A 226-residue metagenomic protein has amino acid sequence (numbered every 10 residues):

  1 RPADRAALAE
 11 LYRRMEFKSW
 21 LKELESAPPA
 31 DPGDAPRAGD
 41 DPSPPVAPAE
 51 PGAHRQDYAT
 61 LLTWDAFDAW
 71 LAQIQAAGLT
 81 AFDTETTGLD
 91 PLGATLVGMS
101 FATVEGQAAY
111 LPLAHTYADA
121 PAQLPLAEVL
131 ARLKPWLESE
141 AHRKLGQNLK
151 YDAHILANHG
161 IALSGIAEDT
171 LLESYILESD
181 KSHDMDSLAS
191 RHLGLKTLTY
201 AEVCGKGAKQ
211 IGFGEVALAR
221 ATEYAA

Functional and structural regions predicted by a protein language model:
P2-M99, L113-A118, A122-W136: Long, highly charged low-complexity segments
A53-Y58, A94-A226: Active-site-proximal helix-loop-helix substrate-binding element of RNase H-like nuclease domains
